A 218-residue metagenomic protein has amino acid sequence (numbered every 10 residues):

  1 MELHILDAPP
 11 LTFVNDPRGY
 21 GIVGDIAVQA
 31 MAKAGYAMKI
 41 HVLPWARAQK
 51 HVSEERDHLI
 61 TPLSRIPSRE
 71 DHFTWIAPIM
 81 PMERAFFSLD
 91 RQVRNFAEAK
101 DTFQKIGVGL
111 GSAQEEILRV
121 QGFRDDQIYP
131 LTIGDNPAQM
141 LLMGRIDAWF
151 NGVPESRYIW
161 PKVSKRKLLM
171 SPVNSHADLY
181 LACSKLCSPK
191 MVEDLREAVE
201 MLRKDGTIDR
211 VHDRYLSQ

Functional and structural regions predicted by a protein language model:
M1-P67, D71, P130-L131, D205 (+1 more regions): Extracytoplasmic small-molecule ligand-binding "clamshell" domains of the periplasmic binding protein/Venus flytrap
E2-F13, F96-Q114: Short loop->beta-strand "edge-of-pocket" segments that line small-molecule binding or catalytic clefts across diverse
I5-D7, P81-A85, P161-E200, Q218: Periplasmic-binding protein-like
G24-K33, R94, K100-K105, S112 (+1 more regions): Extended ligand-binding regions for polar small-molecule ligands
D25-Y36, A77-P78, K100, G111-T132 (+2 more regions): Ligand-binding cleft/hinge of the Venus flytrap
V28, I40-D101, G111-Q114, L168-N174: Acidic, polar ligand-binding/catalytic clefts
M31-Y36, S53, D57, R91 (+5 more regions): Sec-exported extracytoplasmic/periplasmic mature domains
H41, A46-H58, T74, Q121 (+2 more regions): Short helices/loops that flank or line small-molecule/ion binding pockets
